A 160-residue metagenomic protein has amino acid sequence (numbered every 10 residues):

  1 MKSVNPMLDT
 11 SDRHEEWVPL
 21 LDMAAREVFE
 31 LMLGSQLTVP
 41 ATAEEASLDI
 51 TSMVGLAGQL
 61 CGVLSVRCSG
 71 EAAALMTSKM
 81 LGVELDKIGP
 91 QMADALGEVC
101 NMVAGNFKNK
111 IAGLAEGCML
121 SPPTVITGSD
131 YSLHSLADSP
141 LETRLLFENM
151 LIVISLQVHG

Functional and structural regions predicted by a protein language model:
M1-G160: N-terminal auxiliary interaction/assembly segments of multi-subunit proteins
